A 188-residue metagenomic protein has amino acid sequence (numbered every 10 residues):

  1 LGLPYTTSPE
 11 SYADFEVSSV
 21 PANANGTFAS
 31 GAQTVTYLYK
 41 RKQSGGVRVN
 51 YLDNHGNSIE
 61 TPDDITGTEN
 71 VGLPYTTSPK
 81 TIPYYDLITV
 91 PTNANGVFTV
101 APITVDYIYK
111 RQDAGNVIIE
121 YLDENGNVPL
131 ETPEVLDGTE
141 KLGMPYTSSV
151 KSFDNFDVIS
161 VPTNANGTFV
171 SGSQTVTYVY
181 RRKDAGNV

Functional and structural regions predicted by a protein language model:
L1-G2, A29-A32, T68-G72, T99-P102 (+2 more regions): Solvent-exposed, conformationally flexible loop/turn segments
L1-N25, G72-G96, K141-G167: Surface-exposed interfaces of beta-sheet-rich extracellular modules
S11, S18-P21, T34, Q43-G45 (+10 more regions): A generic structural signal for solvent-exposed, polar alpha-helical segments
A13-E16, Q43, D53, E69 (+7 more regions): Asp/Glu-rich intrinsically disordered low-complexity tracts
V20-N25, R48-E69, V90-N95, I118-E140 (+1 more regions): Short, solvent-exposed loop/edge segments of extracellular or virion-exposed proteins
N25-L52, N95-L122, N166-V188: Conserved "repeat-terminator" motif of extracellular CCP/Sushi domains
A29-G31, K40, T61-D63, T77 (+4 more regions): Generic alpha-helix signal with a bias toward terminal, lower-confidence helices and secondary-structure junctions
